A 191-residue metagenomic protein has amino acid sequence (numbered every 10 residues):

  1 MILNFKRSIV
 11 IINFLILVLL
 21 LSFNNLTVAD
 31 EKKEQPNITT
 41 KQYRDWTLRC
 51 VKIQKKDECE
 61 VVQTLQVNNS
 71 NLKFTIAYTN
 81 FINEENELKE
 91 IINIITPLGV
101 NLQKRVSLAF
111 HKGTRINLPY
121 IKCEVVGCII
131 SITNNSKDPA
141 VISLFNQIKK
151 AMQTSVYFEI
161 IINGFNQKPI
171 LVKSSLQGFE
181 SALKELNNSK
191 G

Functional and structural regions predicted by a protein language model:
M1-R7: N-terminal secretory signal peptides that target proteins for export/translocation
S8-I9, S107: Small/flexible residues
I11-I12, T27: Intrinsically disordered, low-complexity segments enriched in polar/charged small residues
I12-S22: Bacterial N-terminal signal peptides
V28-G191: A generic "folded-domain core" signal
